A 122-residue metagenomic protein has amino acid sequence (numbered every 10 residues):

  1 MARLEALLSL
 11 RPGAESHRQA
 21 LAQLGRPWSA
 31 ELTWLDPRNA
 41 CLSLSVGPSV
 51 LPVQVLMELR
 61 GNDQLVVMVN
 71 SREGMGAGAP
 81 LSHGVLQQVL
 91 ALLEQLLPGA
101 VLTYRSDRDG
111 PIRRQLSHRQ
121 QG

Functional and structural regions predicted by a protein language model:
M1-Y104, R108-G122: Ser/Thr-rich, low-complexity intrinsically disordered terminal regions
